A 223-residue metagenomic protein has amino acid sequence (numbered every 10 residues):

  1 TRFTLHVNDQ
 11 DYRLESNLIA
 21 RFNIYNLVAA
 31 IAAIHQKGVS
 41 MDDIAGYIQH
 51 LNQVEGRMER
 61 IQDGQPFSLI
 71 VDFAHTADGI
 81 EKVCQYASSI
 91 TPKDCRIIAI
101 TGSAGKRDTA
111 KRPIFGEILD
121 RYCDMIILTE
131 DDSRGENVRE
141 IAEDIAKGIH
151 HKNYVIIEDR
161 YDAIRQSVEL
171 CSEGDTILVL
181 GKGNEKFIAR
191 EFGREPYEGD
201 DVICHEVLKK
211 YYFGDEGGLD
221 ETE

Functional and structural regions predicted by a protein language model:
T1-Y12, V54-R57, I61: Extended acidic/charged loop-beta regions that coordinate divalent cations and stabilize anionic phosphate/carboxylate
H6-N8, N17, D63, K182: Generic beta-structure capping elements
V7, E15-N17, Y47, L51: Preference for short coil/turn "hinge" residues that link or interrupt alpha-helices
R13-I19, F67-V71: Short pre-catalytic strand/loop immediately N-terminal to key active-site residues, enriched for Gly-Thr
F22-N23: C-terminal accessory "lid"/substrate-recognition subdomains
A29-G56, R60-E223: ATP-dependent carboxylate-amine ligase
